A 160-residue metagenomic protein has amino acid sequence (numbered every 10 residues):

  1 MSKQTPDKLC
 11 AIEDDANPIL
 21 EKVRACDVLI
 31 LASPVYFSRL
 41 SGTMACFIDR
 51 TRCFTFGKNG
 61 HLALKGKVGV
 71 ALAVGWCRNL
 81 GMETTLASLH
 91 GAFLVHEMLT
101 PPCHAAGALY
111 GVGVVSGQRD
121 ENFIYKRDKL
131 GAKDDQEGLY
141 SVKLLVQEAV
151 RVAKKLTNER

Functional and structural regions predicted by a protein language model:
M1-K8, S116-D120: Charged, often glycine-rich, active-site loop that binds/positions anionic groups
T5-L109: Helix-loop-strand module that forms the ligand-binding subsite of alpha/beta enzymes
L94, L99-R160: Glycine-rich phosphate/pyrophosphate-binding loop and the adjoining helix
